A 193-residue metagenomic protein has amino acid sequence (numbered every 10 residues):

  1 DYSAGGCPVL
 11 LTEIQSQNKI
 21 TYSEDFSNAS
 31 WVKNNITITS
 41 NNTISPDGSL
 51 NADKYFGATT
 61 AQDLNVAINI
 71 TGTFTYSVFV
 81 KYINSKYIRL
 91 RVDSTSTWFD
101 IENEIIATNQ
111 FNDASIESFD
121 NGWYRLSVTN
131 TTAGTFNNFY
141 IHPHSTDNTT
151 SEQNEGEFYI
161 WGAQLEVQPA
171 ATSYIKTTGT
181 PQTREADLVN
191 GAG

Functional and structural regions predicted by a protein language model:
D1-G193: Extracellular and organelle-lumenal recognition/adhesion modules and their flexible linkers in secreted
